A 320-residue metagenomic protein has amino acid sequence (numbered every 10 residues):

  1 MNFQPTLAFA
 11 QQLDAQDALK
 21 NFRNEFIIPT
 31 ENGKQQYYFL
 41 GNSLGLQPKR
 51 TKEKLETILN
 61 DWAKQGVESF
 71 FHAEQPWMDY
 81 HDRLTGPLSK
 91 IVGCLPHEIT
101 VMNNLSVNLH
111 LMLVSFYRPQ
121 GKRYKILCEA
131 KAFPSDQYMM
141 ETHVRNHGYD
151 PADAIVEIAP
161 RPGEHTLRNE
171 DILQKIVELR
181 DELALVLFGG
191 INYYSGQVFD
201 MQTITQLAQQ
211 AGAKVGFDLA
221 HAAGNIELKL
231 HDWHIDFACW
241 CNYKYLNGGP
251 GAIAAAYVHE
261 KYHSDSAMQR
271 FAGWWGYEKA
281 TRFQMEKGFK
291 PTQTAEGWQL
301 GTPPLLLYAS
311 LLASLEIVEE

Functional and structural regions predicted by a protein language model:
M1-E320: Pyridoxal 5′-phosphate
